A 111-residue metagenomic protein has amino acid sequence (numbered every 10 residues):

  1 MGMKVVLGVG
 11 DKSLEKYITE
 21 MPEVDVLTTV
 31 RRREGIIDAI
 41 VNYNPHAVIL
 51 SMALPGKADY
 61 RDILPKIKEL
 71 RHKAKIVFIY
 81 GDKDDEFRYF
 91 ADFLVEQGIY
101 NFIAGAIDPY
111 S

Functional and structural regions predicted by a protein language model:
M1-D25: Short, charged N-terminal beta->alpha structural module
D11, F78-E86, A106-P109: Short beta-alpha junction loops
L14-P22, D62-I67, Y89-V95: Short, aromatic/basic amphipathic alpha-helical patches
T19-N44, P55: A short, well-structured beta->alpha microelement
Y43, K68-K73: Conserved phosphotransfer cores of two-component systems
H46-I67, Y80-K83, F87: Conserved phosphotransfer microenvironments
D92-S111: Output/docking surface of receiver
